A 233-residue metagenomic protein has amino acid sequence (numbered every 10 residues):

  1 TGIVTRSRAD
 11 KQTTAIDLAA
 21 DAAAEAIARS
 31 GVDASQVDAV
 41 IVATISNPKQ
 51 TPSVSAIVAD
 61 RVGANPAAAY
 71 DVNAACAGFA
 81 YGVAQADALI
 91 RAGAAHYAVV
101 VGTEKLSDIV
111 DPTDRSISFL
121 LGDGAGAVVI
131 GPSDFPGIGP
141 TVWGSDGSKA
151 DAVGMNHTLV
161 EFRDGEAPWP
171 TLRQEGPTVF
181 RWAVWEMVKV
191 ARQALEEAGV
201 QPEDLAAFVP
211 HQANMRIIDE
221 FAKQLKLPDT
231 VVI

Functional and structural regions predicted by a protein language model:
T1-A15, D114-W185, K189: Condensing-enzyme catalytic core mediating Claisen C-C bond formation in acyl metabolism
D10-I16, T44-Y97, K223-I233: Conserved catalytic cysteine-centered active-site region of acyl-thioester-dependent Claisen-condensing enzymes
I16, A20, P52-A56, V184-V188 (+2 more regions): Short, surface-exposed alpha-helical segments at coil->helix boundaries
A22-D38, K189-A206: Phosphate/pyrophosphate-binding loops at sites that engage ATP/ADP/AMP, CoA/4′-phosphopantetheine, polyphosphate
D33-A39, P66-A68, H96-Y97, Q201-A207 (+1 more regions): Short acidic capping loops at alpha-helix termini that bridge into adjacent secondary structure
A43-K49, L205-Q224: Glycine-rich phosphate-binding loops at beta-strand->alpha-helix junctions
A75-C76, E104, V142, Q212: Catalytic nucleophile serine of serine hydrolases, specifically the conserved "nucleophile elbow" pentapeptide
L89-A125: Flexible, glycine-rich active-site loops centered on histidine and acidic residues that chelate a metal or position
